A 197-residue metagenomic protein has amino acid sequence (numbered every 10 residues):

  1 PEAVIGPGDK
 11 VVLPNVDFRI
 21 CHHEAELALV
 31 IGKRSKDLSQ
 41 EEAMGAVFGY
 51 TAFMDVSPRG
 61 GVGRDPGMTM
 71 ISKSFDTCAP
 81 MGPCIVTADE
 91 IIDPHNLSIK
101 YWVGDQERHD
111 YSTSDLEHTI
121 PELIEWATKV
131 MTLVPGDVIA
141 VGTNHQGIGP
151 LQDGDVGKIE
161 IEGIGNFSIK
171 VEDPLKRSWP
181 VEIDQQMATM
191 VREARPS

Functional and structural regions predicted by a protein language model:
P1, N15, H23-K33, T51-P58 (+2 more regions): Short, structured patches in soluble enzyme cores that scaffold and shape functional sites
P1-G6, H23, V156-G163: Structural signature of FAD isoalloxazine-binding scaffolds in flavoprotein oxidoreductases
V4, D37, Q146-G147: Glycine-rich nucleotide phosphate-binding loop and flanking beta-alpha elements of Rossmann-like dinucleotide-binding
I5-D17: Short acidic (Asp/Glu) patches
V12, R59-S197: Catalytic-pocket segment enriched in acidic/His residues
V16-F18, H23-E26, G45-G49, H95-L97 (+2 more regions): Short coil/turn connectors at secondary-structure junctions
S35-S39, E90-D93: Short helix-loop capping/hinge motifs at secondary-structure junctions, enriched in acidic/polar residues
K36-Y50, G61: N-terminal accessory regions of nucleic-acid-interacting proteins
